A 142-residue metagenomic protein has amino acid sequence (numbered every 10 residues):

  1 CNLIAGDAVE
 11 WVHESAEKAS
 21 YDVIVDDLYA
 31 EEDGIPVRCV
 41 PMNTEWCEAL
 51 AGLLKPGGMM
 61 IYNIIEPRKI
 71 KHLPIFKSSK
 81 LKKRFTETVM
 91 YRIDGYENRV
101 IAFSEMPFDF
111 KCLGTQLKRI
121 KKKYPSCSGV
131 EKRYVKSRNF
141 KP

Functional and structural regions predicted by a protein language model:
C1-A19, V23-V25, Y29-D33: S-adenosyl-L-methionine
A16, L54-K55, T86: Short conserved AdoMet
A30-E31, I65-I70: Short "lid" loop at the C-terminus of a central beta-strand within the Rossmann-like core of SAM-dependent
E32-M42: Glycine/threonine-rich flexible loop motifs
M42-P56: A short glycine-rich, Lys/Arg-flanked "PGG" loop and its adjoining helix->strand segment in the class I
C47-E48, H72-I93: Conserved Class I S-adenosyl-L-methionine
G57-I64: Conserved beta-strand signature within the Rossmann-like core of class I S-adenosyl-L-methionine
V89, N98-P142: SAM/dcSAM-binding transferase cores
